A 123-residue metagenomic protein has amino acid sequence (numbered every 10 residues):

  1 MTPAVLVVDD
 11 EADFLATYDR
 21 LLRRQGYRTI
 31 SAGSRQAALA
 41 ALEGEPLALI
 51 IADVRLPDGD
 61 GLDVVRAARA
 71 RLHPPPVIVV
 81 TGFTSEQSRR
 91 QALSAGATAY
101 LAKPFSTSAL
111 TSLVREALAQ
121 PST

Functional and structural regions predicted by a protein language model:
A12-I30: Two-component/phosphorelay signaling modules centered on CheY-like receiver
L15, P57, S85: The feature encodes the CheY-like receiver
G33-S34, D60-D63: Acidic catalytic/metal-coordinating carboxylates
A40, L62-H73: Short amphipathic alpha-helix used as the core "switch/output" element in two-component signaling
E45-I51, L56: Active-site beta3 strand of CheY-like receiver
D63, T84-L101: Alpha4 helix (beta4-alpha4-beta5 surface) of REC/receiver domains from two-component response regulators
Q87, F105-V114: C-terminal output helix
